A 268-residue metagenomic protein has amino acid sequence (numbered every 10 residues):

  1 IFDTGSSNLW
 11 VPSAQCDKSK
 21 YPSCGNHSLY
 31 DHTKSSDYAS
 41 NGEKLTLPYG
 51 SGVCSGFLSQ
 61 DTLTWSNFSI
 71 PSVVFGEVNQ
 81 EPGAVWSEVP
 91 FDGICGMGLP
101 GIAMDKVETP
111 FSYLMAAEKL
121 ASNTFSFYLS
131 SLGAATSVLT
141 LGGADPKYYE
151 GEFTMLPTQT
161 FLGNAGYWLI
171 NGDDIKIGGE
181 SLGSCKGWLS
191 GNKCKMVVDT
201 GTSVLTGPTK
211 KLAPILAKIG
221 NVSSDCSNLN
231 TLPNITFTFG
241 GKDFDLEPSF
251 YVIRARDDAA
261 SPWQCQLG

Functional and structural regions predicted by a protein language model:
I1-D31, L63, I94-G98, L141 (+1 more regions): Aspartyl protease active-site motif detector
I1-P82, W86, P90, K218 (+3 more regions): Signature of the N-terminal lobe/flap region of pepsin-like aspartyl proteases
F2, V74-E81, L129-G133, S190-N192 (+3 more regions): Aspartic protease catalytic domain
S35, Y49-S55, A116-A117, G163-N164 (+1 more regions): Short linear motifs in intrinsically disordered
G42-P48, K106-A116, A213-D225: Charged, amphipathic alpha-helical segments
V53-F57, G101, D105, T206: Soluble non-cytosolic domains of exported or imported proteins
G56, V107-E108, W168, T209-L212: Generic preference for well-ordered alpha-helical elements
T62-S190, D257-G268: Aspartyl protease catalytic domain
